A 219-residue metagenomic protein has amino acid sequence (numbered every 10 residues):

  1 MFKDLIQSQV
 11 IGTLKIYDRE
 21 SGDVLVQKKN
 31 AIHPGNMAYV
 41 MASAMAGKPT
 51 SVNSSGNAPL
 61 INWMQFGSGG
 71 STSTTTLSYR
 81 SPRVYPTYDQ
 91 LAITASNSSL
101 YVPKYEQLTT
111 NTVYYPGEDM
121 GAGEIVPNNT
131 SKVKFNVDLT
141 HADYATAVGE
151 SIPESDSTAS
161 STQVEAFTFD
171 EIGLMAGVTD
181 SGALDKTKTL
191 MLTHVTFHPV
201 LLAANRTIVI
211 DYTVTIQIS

Functional and structural regions predicted by a protein language model:
M1-F169, G177-S219: Small cysteine-rich, disulfide-bonded extracellular modules of the LU/uPAR three-finger superfamily and closely related
